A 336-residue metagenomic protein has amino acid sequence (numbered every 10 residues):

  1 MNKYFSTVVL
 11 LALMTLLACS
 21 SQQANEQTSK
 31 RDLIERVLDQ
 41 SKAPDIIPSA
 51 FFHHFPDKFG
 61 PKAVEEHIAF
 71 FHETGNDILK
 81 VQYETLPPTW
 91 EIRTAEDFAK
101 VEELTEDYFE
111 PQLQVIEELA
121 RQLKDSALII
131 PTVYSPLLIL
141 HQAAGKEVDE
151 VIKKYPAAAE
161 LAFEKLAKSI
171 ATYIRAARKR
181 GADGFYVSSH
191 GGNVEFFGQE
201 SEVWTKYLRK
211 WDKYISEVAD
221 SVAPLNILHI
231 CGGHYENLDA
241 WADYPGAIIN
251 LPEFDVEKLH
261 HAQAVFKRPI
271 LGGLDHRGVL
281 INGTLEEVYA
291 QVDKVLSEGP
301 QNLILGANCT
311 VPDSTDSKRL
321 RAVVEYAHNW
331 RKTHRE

Functional and structural regions predicted by a protein language model:
M1-V8: Bacterial N-terminal signal peptides that target proteins for export
S6, K42-P44, T89-R93: Short, compositionally biased low-complexity segments
L17-A18: C-terminal motif of bacterial Sec signal peptides marking the signal peptidase cleavage site
N25-H54, E66, D77, V81 (+1 more regions): Active-site loop segments of alpha/beta catalytic cores
F52-F59, F70, T74-D107: Alpha/beta catalytic barrel-like cores
